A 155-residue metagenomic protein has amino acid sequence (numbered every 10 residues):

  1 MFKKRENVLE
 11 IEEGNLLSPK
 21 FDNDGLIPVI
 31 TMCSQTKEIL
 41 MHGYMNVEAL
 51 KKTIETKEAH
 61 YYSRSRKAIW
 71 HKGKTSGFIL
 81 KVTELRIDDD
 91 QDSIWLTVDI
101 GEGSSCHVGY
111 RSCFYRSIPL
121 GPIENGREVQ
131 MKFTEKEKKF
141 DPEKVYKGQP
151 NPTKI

Functional and structural regions predicted by a protein language model:
F2-L26, C33-L40, M45-I155: C-terminal binding/interaction regions
